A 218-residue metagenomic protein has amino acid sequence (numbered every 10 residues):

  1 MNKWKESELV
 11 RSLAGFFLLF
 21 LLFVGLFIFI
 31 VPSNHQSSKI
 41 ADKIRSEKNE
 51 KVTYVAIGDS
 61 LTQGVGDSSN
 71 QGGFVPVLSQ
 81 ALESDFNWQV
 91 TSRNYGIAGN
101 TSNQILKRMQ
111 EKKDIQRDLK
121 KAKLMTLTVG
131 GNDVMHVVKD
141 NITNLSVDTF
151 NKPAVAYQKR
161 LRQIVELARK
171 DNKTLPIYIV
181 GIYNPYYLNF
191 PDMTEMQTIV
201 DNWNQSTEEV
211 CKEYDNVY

Functional and structural regions predicted by a protein language model:
M1-V55: N-terminal secretory targeting modules
N34-G96, R117: Serine-esterase "nucleophile elbow" of acetyl-processing enzymes
I40-N49, I105-M125, Q163-K170: Short amphipathic alpha-helices and their capping/turn segments at secondary-structure boundaries
V55-A56, S92-G96, K123-T128, P176-G181 (+1 more regions): Structural recognition of the beta-strand scaffold that forms the well-ordered cores of secreted hydrolase catalytic
I97-N103, V134, D140-A156, N189-M196: Surface-exposed cleft-lining segments at the edges of enzyme active sites
R108-K152: Oxyanion-hole/transition-state-stabilizing segment in secreted/luminal serine hydrolases and related acyltransferases
Q163-P176, S206-Y218: A structural motif corresponding to the C-terminal end of an alpha-helix and its immediate exit/capping segment
P185-Y218: Substrate-gating cap/lid alpha-helix
